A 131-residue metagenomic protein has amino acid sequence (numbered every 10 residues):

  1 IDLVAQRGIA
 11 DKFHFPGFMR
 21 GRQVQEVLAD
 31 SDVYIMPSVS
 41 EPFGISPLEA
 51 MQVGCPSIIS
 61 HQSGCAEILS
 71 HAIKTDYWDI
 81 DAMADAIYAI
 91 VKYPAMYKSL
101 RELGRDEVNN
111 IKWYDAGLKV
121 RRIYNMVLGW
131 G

Functional and structural regions predicted by a protein language model:
I1-M19: Nucleotide-activated donor-binding/catalytic signature segment of Leloir-type glycosyltransferases, i.e., the conserved
F18, E26-S31: Short alpha-helical donor nucleotide-sugar binding micro-motif in glycosyltransferases
V39: Aromatic "clamp/platform" in nucleotide-sugar-dependent glycosyltransferases that forms part of the donor/acceptor
G44-P47, C65: Short glycine/serine-rich donor-binding loops of glycosyltransferases
P56-I59: Short hydrophobic beta-strand element within catalytic cores of glycosyltransferases and related nucleotide-activated
A72-D81, A89-P94: Conserved acidic donor-binding segment of nucleotide-sugar-dependent glycosyltransferases
A95-M126: A charged, aromatic-enriched C-terminal amphipathic alpha-helix characteristic of glycosyltransferases across folds
